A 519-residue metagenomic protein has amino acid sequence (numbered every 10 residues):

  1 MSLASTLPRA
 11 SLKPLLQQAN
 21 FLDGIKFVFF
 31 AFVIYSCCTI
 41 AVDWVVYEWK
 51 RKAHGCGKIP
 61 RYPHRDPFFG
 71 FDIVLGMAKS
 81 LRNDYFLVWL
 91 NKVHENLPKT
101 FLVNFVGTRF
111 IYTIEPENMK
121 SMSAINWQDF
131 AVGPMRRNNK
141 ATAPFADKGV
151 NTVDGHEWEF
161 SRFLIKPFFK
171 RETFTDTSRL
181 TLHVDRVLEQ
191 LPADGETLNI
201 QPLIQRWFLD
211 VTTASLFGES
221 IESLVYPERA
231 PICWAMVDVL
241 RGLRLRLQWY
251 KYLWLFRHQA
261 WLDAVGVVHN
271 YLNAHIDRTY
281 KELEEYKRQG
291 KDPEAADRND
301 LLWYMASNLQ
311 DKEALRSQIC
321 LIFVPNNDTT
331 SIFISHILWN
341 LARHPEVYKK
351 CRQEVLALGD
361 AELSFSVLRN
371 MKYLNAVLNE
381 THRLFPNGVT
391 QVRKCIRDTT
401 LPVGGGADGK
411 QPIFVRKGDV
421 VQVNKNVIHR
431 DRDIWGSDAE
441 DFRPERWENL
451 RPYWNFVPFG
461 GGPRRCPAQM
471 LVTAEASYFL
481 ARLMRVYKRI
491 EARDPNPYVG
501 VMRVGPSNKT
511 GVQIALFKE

Functional and structural regions predicted by a protein language model:
S2-D147, N151-F160, F174-T175, R179-Q190 (+4 more regions): N-terminal membrane-proximal hinge/A-helix region immediately C-terminal to the signal-anchor transmembrane segment
S2-S5, K13, G505-E519: C-terminal helix/juxtamembrane-tail motif
F30, V132-K140, T175-I334: Cytochrome P450 heme-thiolate monooxygenase catalytic core
W127, P386, G409, V423-L450: Conserved cytochrome P450 K-helix/beta-meander segment immediately N-terminal to the heme-binding cysteine loop
A193, P345-V347, P452, Q469-K509: Cytochrome P450 heme-binding "Cys pocket" and the immediately downstream C-terminal segment
P231-W234, R288-D297, N340-T390, C395-R397 (+4 more regions): Cytochrome P450 I-helix active-site segment
T329-A342, F479: Short, small-residue alpha-helix embedded
